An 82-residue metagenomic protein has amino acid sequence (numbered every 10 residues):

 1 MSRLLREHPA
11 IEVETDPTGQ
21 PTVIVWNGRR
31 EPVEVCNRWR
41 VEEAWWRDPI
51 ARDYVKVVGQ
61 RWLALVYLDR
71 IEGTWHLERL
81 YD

Functional and structural regions predicted by a protein language model:
M1-D82: Non-catalytic peripheral regions of nucleotide-handling enzymes
